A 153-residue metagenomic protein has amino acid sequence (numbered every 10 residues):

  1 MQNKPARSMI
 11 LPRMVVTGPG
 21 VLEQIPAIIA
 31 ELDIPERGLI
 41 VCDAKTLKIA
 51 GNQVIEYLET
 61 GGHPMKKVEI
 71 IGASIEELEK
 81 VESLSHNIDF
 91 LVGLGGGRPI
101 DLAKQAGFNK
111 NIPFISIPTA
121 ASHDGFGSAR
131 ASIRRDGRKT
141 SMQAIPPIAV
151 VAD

Functional and structural regions predicted by a protein language model:
M1-F90: ATP/NTP phosphate-donor binding region
R13, F108-D153: A glycine/threonine-rich phosphate-anchoring loop and its flanking beta-alpha core in nucleotide/phosphate-binding
G18, P26, G95-G97, G125: Glycine-centered flexibility sites
E23, I100-L102, R130: Basic, gly/Ser/Thr/Pro-rich low-complexity segments located predominantly at protein N termini
V41-C42, G95, A152: Short beta-strand/turn micro-motifs composed of small residues that flank or help shape donor/cofactor-binding pockets
A50-N52, L102-K104, F126-G127: Short glycine-/acidic-enriched loop or helix-start segments at secondary-structure transitions that form or flank
G72-S74, R98, A121: Residue-level detector of flexible, active-site-proximal loop/helix-junction positions within diverse enzyme catalytic
S85-T119: A short, small-residue-rich loop immediately preceding and capping a beta-strand
